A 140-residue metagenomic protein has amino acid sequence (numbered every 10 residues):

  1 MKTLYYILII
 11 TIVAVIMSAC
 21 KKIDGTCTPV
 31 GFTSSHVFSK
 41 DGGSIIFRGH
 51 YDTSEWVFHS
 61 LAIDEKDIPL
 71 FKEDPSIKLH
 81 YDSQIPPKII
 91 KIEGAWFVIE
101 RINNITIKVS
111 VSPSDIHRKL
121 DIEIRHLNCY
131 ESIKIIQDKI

Functional and structural regions predicted by a protein language model:
M1-C20: Sec-dependent bacterial lipoprotein signal peptides
V15-S39: Bacterial Sec-dependent N-terminal signal peptides
F32-F47, W96-F97: Short beta-strand segments of immunoglobulin-like
G42-I46, N104-T106, K119, Y130-S132: Intrinsic-disorder/low-complexity, polar/charged segments enriched in Ser/Thr/Lys/Arg/Asp/Glu/Gln
S44, Y51-T106: Surface-exposed binding patches on compact interaction domains or structured appendages
E100-R118: Beta-strand-enriched, solvent-exposed domains that form extended recognition/catalytic surfaces
D115-N128: A short beta-strand micro-motif common to beta-rich folds, especially ectodomain repeats
N128-I140: C-terminal edge beta-strand
